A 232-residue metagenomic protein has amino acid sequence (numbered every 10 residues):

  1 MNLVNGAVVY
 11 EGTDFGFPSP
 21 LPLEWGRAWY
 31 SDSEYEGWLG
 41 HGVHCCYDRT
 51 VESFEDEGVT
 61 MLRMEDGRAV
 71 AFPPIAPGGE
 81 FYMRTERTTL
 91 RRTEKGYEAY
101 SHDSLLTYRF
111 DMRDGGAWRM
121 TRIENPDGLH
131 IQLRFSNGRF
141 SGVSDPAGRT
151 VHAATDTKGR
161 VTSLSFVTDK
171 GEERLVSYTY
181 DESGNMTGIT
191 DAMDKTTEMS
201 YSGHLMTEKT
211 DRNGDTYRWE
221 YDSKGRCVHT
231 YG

Functional and structural regions predicted by a protein language model:
M1-W29: Intrinsically disordered, low-complexity segments enriched in small residues
L3, W25, H41, E57-G232: Extended charged/polar low-complexity repeat regions
V8-E11, C46, F54-E57: Short alpha-helical segments and helix-capping/turn motifs at coil-helix boundaries
E11, Y35, L39, R68: Glycine-rich, flexible loop/turn motifs
S19, A28-S33, G67-V70: A generic short-segment signal for beta-strand/edge and adjacent turn/coil regions
E34-E52, S104: Charged, amphipathic alpha-helical segments
